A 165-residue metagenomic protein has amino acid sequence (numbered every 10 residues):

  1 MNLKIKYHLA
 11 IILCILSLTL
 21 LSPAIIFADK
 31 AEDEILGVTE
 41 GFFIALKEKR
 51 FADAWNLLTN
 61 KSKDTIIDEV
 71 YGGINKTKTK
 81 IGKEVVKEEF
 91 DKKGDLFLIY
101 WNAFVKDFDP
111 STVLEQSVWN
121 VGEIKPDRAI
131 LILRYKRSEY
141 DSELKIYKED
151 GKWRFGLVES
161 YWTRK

Functional and structural regions predicted by a protein language model:
N2-I12: Bacterial N-terminal signal peptides that target proteins for export
I11-L21: Bacterial N-terminal signal peptides
L21-F51, N56, K63-T65, G72: Short, low-complexity N-terminal intrinsically disordered segments enriched in polar/charged residues
L36, N56-E123: Short solvent-exposed beta->alpha transition segments
L98-K165: Exposed beta-sheet edge and beta->alpha loop/turn motif
